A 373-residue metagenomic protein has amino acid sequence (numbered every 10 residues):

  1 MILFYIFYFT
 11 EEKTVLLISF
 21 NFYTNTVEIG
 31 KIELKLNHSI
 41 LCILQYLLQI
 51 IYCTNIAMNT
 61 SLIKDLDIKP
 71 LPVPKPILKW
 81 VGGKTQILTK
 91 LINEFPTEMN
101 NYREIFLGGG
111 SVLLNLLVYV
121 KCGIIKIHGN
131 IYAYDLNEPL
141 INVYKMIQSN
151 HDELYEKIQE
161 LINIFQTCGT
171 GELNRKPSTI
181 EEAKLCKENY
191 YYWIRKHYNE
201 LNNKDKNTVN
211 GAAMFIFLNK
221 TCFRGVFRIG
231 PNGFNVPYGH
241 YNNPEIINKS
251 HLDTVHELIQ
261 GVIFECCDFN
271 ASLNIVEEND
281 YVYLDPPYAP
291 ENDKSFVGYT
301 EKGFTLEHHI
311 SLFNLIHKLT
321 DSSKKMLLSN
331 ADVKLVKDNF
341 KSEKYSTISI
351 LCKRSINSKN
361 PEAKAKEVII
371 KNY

Functional and structural regions predicted by a protein language model:
K13-T14, I32-K35, I50: Polybasic, lysine-rich low-complexity intrinsically disordered segments
M58-T97, N101, S111: S-adenosyl-L-methionine
L91, Y102-L116, A133-E138, Y144 (+6 more regions): Conserved proline-anchored active-site loop of SAM-dependent methyltransferases that bridges a beta-strand
Y119-I263: Class I S-adenosyl-L-methionine-dependent methyltransferase module
V255-L315: Conserved mid-sequence domains
A289-P290, Y299-Y373: Long, positively charged, glycine-interspersed low-complexity recognition regions
